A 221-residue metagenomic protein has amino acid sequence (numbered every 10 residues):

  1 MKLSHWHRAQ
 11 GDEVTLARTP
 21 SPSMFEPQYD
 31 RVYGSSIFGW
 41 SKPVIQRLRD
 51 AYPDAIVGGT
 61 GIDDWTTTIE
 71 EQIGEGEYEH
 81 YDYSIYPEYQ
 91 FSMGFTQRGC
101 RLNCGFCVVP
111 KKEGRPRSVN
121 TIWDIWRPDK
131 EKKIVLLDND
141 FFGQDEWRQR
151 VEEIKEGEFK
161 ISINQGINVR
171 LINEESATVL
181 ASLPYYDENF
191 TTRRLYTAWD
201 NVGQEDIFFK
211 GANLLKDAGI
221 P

Functional and structural regions predicted by a protein language model:
M1, W6, P87-D129: Canonical Radical SAM [4Fe-4S] cluster-binding loop centered on the CxxxCxxC motif and its immediate flanking residues
M1-V57, I62-D64: A short, structured N-terminal alpha-helical element that caps or precedes a catalytic domain
L3-S4, V44-A51, T67-Q72, Q149-I154 (+1 more regions): Short, aromatic/basic amphipathic alpha-helical patches
Q10-D12, E26-D30, D50-I56, E70-E71 (+4 more regions): Short glycine/proline-enriched coil/turn segments at helix->beta-strand junctions
T15-R18, D54-G59, M93-F95, V135-D138 (+1 more regions): A structural signal for short, well-ordered beta-strand segments and their strand-loop junctions that often border
M24, S41-P43, D63-T67, L102-N103 (+2 more regions): Short catalytic/ligand-binding loop motif for oxyanion handling, primarily in non-cytosolic enzymes, centered on
Y33-I37, V108-G211, L215, P221: Core AdoMet radical
A55-D82: Ser/Thr/Gly-rich flexible loops in soluble cytosolic domains mediating phosphotransfer, phosphorylation
